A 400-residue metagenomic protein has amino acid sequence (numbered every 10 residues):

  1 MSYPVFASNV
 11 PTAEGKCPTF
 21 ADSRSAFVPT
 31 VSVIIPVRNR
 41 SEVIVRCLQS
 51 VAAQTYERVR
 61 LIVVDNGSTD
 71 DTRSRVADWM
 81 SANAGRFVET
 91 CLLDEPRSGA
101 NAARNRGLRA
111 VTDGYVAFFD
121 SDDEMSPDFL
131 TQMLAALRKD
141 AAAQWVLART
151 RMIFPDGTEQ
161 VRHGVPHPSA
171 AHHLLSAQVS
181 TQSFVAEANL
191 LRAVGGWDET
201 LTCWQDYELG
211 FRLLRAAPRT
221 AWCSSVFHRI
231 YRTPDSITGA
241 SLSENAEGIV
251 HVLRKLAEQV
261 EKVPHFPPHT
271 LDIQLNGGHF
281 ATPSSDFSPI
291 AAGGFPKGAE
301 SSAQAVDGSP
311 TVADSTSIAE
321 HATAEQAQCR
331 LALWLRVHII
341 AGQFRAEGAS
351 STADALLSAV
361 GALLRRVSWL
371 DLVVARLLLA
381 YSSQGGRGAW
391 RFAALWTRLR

Functional and structural regions predicted by a protein language model:
S2-H251: Nucleotide-sugar donor-binding/catalytic module of glycosyltransferases that assemble extracellular/cell-envelope
S2-P4, N66, F280-H321, R330 (+1 more regions): Membrane-interface aromatic/basic loop that binds lipid-linked glycans or pyrophosphate carriers, typified by
A13, F20, V31, D70-R73 (+5 more regions): N-terminal compositionally biased, intrinsically disordered segments and leader/signal-like regions
Y56, E261, R365-V367: Helix-capping and short linker residues that terminate individual alpha-solenoid repeat units
H172, S225-P234, G239-F266, I290-A292 (+3 more regions): Catalytic core of nucleotide-sugar-dependent glycosyltransferases
V260-T270, E320-Q328: Flexible helix-coil transition and linker loops at the boundaries of alpha-helical arrays
